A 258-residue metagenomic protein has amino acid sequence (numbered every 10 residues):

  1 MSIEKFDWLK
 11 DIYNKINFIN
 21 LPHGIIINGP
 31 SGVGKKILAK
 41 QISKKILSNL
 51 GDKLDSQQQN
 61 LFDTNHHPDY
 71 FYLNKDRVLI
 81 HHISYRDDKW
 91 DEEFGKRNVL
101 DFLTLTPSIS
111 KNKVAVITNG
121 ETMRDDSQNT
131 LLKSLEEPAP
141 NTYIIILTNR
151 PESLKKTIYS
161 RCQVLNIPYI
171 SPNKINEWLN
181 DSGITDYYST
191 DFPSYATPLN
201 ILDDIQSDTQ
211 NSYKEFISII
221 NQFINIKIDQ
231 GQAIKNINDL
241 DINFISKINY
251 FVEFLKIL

Functional and structural regions predicted by a protein language model:
M1-F62, P140-T142, R150-I257: Charged, glycine-rich active-site and insertion segments that engage polyanionic ligands
Y13-F18, S84-V114, T122, K133: Conserved alpha-helical scaffold flanking the Walker A/P-loop in AAA+ ATPase domains
P22-N28, P68-D69, L73, T106: Conserved ASCE/P-loop NTPase catalytic core
D55-H82, E152: AAA+/P-loop NTPase substrate/partner-engagement loops
T104, N129-I146: Conserved catalytic/switch belt of AAA+ P-loop NTPases
T118-G120, I146-P151: A short beta-strand-to-loop transition that corresponds to the Sensor-1 phosphate-sensing loop of AAA+ P-loop ATPases
D125-D126, K156: Conserved D-loop-proximal element of ABC-family nucleotide-binding domains
